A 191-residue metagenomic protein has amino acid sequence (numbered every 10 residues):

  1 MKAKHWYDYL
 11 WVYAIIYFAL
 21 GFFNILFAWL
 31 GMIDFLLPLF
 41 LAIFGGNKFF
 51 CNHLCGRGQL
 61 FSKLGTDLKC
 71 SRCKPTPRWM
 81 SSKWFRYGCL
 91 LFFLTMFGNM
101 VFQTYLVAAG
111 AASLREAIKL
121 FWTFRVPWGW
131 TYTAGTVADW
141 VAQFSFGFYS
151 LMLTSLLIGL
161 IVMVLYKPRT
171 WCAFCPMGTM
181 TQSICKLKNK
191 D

Functional and structural regions predicted by a protein language model:
M1-D191: Non-ligating segments of multi-cofactor redox enzymes
